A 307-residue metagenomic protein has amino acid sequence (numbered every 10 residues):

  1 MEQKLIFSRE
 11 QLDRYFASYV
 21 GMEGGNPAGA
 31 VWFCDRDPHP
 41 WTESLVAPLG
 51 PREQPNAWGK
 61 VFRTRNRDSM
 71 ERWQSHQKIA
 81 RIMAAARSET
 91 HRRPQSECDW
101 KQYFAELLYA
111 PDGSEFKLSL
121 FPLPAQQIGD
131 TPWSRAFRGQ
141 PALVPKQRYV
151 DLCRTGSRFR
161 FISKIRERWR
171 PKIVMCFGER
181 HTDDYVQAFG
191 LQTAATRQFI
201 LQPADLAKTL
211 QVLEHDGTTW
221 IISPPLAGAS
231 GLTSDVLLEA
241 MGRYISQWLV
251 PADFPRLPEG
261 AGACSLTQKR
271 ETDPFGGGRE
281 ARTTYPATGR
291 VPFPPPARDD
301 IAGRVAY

Functional and structural regions predicted by a protein language model:
M1-G113, T155-I165, W169, R256-L266 (+2 more regions): Active-site and ligand/interface coordination hotspots across diverse enzymes and nucleic-acid-associated assemblies
M1-L12, G139-S163, R180-G276, T284-G289 (+3 more regions): C-terminal capping/extension of enzyme domains
P27, P40-S44, Y109-P111, P124-G129 (+2 more regions): Short catalytic/ligand-binding loop motif for oxyanion handling, primarily in non-cytosolic enzymes, centered on
F33, M175, W220-I222: Structural motif
D35-P38, L120, C176-H181: Short, well-ordered beta-to-alpha junction loops that form the rim of enzyme active sites and present histidine/acidic
F62-M70, P122, Q127-G156: Surface-exposed cleft-lining segments at the edges of enzyme active sites
R93-Q140, A207-L210: Active-site cradle of extracellular carbohydrate-active enzymes
K172: Conserved acidic residues
